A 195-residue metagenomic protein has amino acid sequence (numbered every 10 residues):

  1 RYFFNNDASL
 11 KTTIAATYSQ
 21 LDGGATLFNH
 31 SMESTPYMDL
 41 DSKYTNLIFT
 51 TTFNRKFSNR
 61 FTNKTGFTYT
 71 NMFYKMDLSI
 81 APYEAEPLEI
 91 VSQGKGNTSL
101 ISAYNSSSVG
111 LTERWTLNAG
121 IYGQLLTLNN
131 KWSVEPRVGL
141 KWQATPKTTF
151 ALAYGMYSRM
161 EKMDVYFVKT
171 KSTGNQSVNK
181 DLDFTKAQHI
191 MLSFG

Functional and structural regions predicted by a protein language model:
R1-N129: Face-selective signature of the C-terminal outer-membrane beta-barrel domain
R1-Y2, A103-V109, S133-Q143, F150 (+1 more regions): Feature captures outer-membrane beta-barrel proteins of Gram-negative bacteria and organelles
Q20-D22, I80-A81, T127, K147-H189: Surface-exposed extracellular loop regions of Gram-negative outer-membrane beta-barrel proteins, predominantly
K43, L47, I101, V134 (+2 more regions): Exposed loop/turn and edge beta-strand positions of beta-sandwich/beta-sheet ligand-binding modules
R55-T65, L140-Y157, F194: Internal hydrophobic scaffold segments of catalytic domains
N118, R137, N175-S177: Alpha-helical transmembrane segments of integral membrane proteins
G120, S193-G195: Small/polar-residue-rich segments within soluble enzyme cores
